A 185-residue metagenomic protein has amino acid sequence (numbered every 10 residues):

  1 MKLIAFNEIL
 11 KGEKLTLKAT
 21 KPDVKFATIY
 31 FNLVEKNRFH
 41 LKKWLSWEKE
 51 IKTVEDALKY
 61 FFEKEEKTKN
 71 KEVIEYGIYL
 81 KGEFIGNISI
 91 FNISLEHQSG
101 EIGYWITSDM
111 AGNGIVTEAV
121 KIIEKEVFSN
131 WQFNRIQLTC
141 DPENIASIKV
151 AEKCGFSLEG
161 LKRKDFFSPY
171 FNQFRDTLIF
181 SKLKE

Functional and structural regions predicted by a protein language model:
M1-I29, L33-H40, E75-E185: Acyl-donor (CoA/ACP) binding surface of acyl/acetyltransferases
E35-R38, K49, E65: Residue-level detector of secondary-structure transition/capping positions
K42-F62: Conserved GNAT-fold acetyl-CoA-binding loop/helix
E66-N70: Short loop/turn motifs at secondary-structure junctions and domain boundaries
